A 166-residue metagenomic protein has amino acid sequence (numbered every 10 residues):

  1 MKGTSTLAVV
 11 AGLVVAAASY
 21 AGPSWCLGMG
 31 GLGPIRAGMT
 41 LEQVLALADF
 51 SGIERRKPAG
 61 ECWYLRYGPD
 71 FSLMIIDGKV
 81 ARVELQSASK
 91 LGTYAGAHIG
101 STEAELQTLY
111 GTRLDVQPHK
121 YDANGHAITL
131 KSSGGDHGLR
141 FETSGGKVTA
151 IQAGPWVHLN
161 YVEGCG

Functional and structural regions predicted by a protein language model:
M1-A8: Bacterial N-terminal signal peptides that target proteins for export
G3, C26, P34, V80: Residue-level signal for functionally critical sites in structured catalytic/ligand-binding pockets
V9-V15: Hydrophobic helical h-region of N-terminal Sec-dependent signal peptides in bacterial secretory/periplasmic proteins
A16-A21: N-terminal signal peptide c-region/cleavage motif recognized by signal peptidases
G22-W25, M29, M39-K79, H98-V162: A cross-family detector of function-defining hotspots
G28-I35, K90-A97: Second-shell loop/turn segments in exported
G78-A81, L85-Y94: A contiguous binding-surface segment within folded domains or other stable secondary-structure elements
G164-G166: Short, solvent-exposed mixed-charge patches
